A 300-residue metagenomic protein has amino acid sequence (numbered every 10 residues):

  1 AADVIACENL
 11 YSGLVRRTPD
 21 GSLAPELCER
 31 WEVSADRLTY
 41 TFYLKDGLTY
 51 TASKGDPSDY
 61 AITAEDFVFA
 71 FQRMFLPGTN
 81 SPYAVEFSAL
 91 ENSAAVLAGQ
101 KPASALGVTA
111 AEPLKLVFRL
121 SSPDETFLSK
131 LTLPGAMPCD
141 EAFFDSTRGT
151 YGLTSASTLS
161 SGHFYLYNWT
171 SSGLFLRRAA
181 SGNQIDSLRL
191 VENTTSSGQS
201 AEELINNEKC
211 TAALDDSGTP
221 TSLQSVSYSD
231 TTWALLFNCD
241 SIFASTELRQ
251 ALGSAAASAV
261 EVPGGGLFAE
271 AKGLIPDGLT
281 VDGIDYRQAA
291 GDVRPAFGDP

Functional and structural regions predicted by a protein language model:
A1-A35, Q72, L159-S160: N-terminal lobe/hinge region of extracytoplasmic solute-binding protein
A1-E8, L27, K54-Y60, E125-P138 (+1 more regions): A structural "hinge/loop" feature
V15, P19, D46-T49, Q72-N80 (+8 more regions): Sec-exported extracytoplasmic/periplasmic mature domains
R30-E86: Aromatic- and charge-enriched surface segment that lines or borders ligand/interaction sites
K101-A105, E112-K115, R119-S187: Gly/Pro-rich hinge or "lid" segments in bacterial periplasmic/extracellular proteins
D145, S172-P220: Ligand-site clamp/hinge motif
R177-A180, T194, V226-A251, A255 (+1 more regions): A bilobed periplasmic-binding-protein/Venus flytrap-type ligand-binding module shared by bacterial periplasmic
G266-P300: Structural transition elements
